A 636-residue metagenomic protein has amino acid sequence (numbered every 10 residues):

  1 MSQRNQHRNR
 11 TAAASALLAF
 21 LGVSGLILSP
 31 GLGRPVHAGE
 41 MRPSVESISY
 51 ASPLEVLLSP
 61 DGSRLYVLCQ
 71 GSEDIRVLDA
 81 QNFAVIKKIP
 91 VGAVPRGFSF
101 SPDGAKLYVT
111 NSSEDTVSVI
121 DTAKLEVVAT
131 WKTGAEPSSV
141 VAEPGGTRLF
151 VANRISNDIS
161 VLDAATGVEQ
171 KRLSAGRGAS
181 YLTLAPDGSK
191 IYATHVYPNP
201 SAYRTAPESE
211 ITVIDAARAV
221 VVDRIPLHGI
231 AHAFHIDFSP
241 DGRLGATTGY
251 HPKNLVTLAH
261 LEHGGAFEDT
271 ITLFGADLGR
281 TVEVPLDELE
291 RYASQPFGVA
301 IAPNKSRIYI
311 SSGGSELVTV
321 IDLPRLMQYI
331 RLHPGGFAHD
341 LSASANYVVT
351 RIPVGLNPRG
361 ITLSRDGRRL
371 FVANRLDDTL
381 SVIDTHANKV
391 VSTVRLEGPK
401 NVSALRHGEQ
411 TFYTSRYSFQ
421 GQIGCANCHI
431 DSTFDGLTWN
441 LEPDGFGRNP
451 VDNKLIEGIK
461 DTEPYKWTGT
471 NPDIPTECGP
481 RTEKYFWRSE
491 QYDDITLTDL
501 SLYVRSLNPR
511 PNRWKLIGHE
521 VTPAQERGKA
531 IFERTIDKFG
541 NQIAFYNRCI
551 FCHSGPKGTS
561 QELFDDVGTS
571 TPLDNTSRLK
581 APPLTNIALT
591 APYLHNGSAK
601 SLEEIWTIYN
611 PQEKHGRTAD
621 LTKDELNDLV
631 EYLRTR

Functional and structural regions predicted by a protein language model:
M1-R10: N-terminal secretory signal peptides that target proteins for export/translocation
S2-Q3, Y66, C549: A composition/secondary-structure signal for short, hydrophobic, low-basic-content segments with alpha-helix propensity
N5-Q6, A129, L441: Generic extreme N-terminus detector
R10-S24: Sec-dependent N-terminal signal peptides
G22-F412, S432: Predominantly soluble domains enriched in secretory-pathway, periplasmic, or organellar proteins
A219, F234-P240, L244-H260, F267-T270 (+1 more regions): Periplasmic c-type cytochrome electron-transfer domains
